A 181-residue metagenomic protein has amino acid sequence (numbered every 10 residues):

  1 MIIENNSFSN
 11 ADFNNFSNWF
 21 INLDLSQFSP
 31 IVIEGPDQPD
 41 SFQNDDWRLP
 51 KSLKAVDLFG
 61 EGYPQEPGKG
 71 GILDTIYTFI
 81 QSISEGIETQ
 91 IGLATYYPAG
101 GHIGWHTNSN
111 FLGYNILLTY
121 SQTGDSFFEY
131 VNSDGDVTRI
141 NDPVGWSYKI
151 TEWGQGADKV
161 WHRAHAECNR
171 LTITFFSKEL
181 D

Functional and structural regions predicted by a protein language model:
M1-I2, I103-W105, Y120, L171-I173 (+1 more regions): Nucleic-acid-interacting cores, centered on viral/eukaryotic replication and modification enzymes
M1-I87: Non-heme Fe(II)/2-oxoglutarate
T75-F79, Y96-W105: Short acidic (Asp/Glu) patches
Q90-G92, L112-N115, N169-R170: Short, surface-exposed beta-edge/turn micro-motifs
Y96-P98, S109-G124: Short, conserved beta-strand element in jelly-roll/cupin
I103-N110, R163-A164: Short histidine-centered beta-strand/loop micro-motifs that create catalytic or ligand/metal-coordination sites
F127-D181: Catalytic core of Fe(II)/2-oxoglutarate
